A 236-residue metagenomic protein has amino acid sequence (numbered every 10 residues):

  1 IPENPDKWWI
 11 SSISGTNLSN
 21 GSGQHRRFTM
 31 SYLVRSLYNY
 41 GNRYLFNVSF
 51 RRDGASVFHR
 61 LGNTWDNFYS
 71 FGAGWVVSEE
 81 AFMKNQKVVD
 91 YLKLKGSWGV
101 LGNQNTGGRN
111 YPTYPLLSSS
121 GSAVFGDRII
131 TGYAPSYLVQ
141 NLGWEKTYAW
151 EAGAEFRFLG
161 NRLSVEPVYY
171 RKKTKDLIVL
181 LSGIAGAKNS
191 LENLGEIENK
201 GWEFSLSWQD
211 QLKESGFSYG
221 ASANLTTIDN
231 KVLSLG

Functional and structural regions predicted by a protein language model:
I1-G236: Extracellular/periplasmic, surface-exposed regions of secreted and cell-surface proteins
